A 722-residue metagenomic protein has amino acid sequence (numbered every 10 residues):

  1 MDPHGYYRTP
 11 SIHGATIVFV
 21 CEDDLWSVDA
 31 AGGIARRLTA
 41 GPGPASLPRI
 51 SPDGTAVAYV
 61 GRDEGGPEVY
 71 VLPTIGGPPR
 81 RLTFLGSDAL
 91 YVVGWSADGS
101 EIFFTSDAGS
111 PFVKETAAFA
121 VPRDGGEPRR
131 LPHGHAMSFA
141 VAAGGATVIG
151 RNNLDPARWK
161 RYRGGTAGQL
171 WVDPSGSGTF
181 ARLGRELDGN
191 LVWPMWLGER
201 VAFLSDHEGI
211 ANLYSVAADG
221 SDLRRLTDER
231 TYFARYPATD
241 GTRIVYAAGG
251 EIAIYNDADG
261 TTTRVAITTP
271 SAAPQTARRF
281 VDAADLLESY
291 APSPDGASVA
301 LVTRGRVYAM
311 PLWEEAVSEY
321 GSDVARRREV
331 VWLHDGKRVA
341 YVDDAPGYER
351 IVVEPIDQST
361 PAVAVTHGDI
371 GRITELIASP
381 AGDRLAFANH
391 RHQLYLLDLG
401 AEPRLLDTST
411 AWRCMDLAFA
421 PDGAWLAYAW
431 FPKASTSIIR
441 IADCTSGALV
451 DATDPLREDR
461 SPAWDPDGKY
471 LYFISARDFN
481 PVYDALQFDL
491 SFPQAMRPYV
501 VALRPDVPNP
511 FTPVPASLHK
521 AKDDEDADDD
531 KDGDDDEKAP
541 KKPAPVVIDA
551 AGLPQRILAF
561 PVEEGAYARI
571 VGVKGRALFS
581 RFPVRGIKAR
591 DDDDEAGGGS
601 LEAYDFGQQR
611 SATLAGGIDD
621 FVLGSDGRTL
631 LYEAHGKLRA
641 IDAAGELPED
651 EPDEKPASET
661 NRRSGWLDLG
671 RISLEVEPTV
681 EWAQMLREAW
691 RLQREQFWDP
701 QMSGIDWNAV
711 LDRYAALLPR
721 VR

Functional and structural regions predicted by a protein language model:
M1-G5, A35-R36, S271-L287, P545-E563: A short helix->beta-strand "capping" segment at the edge of beta-propeller domains
M1-V28, L47, L286-G305, P561-R576 (+1 more regions): Beta-strand-rich domains and repeat architectures in extracellular enzymes and scaffolds, especially beta-propellers
S11, R49, G94, A140 (+10 more regions): Conserved beta-strand position repeated across blades of beta-propeller domains
G14-A15, D53-T55, D98-S100, G144-G145 (+9 more regions): Short coil/turn segments that connect the beta-strands within blades of beta-propeller domains
V20-W26, G41-A45, T55-Y70, P78 (+26 more regions): A flexible loop/linker signature enriched in serine peptidases of the S9 family
I34-R37, G77-R81, G126-R130, G178-R182 (+11 more regions): Predominantly a core beta-strand signature of beta-propeller blades across repeat-based propeller domains
R224-P237, R413, V450-S461, E564-A568 (+1 more regions): Conserved blade-ending motifs and adjacent loop-strand segments that build the rim/top face of beta-propeller domains
L558, R569-G572, R581, I587-R722: Intrinsically disordered, Ser/Thr/Pro/Gly-rich linkers and terminal tails that flank and connect PDZ domains
